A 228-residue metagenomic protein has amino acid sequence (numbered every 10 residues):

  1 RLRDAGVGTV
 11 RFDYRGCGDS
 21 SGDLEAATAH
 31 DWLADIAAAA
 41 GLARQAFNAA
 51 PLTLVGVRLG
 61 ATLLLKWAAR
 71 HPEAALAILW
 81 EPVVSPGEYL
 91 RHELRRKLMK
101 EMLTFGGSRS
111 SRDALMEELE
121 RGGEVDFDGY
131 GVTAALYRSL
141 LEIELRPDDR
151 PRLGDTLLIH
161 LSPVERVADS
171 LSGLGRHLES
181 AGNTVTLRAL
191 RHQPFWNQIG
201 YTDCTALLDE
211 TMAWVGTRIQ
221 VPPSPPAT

Functional and structural regions predicted by a protein language model:
R1-S21: Conserved alpha/beta-hydrolase
R3, V10-F12, R176, L208 (+2 more regions): Terminal, non-globular segments
C17-A49: Catalytic nucleophile-loop/oxyanion-hole region of alpha/beta-hydrolase and closely related hydrolase-like folds
A46-R58: Alpha/beta-hydrolase fold nucleophile elbow
V55-L64, E81: Gly/Ala-rich beta-loop-alpha elbow adjacent to hydrolase catalytic centers
K66-R70: Active-site signature of alpha/beta-hydrolase-fold catalytic machinery across serine- and Asp/Cys-nucleophile hydrolases
E73-W214: The alpha/beta-hydrolase serine catalytic core
